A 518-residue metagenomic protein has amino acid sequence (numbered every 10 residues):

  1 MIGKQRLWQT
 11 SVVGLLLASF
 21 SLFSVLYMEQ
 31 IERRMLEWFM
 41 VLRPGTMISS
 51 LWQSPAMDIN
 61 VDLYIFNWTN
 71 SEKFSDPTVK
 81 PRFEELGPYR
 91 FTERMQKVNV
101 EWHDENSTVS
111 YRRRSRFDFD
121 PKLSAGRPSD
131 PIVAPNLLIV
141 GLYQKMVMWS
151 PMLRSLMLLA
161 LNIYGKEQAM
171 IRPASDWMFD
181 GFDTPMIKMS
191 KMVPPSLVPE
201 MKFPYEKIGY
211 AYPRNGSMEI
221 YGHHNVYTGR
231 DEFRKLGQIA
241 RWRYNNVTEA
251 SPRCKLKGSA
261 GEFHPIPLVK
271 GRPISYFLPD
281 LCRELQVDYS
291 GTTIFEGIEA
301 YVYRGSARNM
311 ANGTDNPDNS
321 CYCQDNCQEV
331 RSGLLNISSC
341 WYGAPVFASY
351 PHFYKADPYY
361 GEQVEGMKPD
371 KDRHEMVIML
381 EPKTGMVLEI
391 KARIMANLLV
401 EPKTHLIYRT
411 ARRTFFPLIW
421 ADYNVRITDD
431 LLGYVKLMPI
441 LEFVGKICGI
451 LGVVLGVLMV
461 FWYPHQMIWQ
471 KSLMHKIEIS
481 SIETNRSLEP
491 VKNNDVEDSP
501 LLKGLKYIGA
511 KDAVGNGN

Functional and structural regions predicted by a protein language model:
I2-E299, S306-D512: Extracellular or lumenal secretory-pathway regions
V514-N518: A positional/structural detector of protein chain ends, strongest at the extreme C-terminus and weakly at the extreme
